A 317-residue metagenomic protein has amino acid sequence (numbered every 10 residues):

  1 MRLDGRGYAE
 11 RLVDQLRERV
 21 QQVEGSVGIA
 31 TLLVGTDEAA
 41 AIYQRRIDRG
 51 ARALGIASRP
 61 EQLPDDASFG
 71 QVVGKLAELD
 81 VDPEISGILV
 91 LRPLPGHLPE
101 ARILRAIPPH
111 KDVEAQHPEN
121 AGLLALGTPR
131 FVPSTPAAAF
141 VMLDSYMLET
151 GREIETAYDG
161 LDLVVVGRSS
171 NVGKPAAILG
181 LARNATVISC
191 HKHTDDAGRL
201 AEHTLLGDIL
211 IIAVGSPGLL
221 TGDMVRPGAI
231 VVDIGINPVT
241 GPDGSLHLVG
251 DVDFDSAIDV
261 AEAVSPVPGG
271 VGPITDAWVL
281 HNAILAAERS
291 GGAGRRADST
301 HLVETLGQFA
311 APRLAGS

Functional and structural regions predicted by a protein language model:
M1-G25: Positively charged, low-complexity intrinsically disordered leader regions
M1-L3, P273-S317: C-terminal helix-to-coil terminal segments
R19-A30, G35-A53: N-terminal glycine-rich anion-binding loops that anchor highly charged ligand groups
V34, E38-R46, R130-I230, I234 (+2 more regions): Glycine-rich phosphate/diphosphate-binding loop of Rossmann-like nucleotide-binding domains
A51-D66, V187-C190: Short beta-strand elements in bilobed, periplasmic/extracellular small-molecule ligand-binding domains
Q71-P83: Short, well-structured alpha-helical segments in soluble
G87-Y158, G218: Anion-binding alpha/beta catalytic cores of soluble intermediary-metabolism enzymes, centered on
E100-A121, V232-G291: Rossmann-fold NAD(P)-binding glycine/threonine-rich loop
